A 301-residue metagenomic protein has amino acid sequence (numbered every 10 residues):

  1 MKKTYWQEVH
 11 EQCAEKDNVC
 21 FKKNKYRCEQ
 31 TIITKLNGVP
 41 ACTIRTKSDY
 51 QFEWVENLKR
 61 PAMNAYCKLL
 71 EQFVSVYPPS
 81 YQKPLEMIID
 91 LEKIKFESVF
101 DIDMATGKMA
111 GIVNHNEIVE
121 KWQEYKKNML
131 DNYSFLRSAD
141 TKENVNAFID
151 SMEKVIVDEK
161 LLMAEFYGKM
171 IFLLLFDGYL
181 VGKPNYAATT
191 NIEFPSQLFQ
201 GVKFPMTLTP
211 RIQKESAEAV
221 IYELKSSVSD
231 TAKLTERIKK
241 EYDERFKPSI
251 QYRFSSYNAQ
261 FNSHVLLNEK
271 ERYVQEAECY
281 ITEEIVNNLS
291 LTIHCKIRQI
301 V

Functional and structural regions predicted by a protein language model:
K2-V301: Signature of exported/secreted
